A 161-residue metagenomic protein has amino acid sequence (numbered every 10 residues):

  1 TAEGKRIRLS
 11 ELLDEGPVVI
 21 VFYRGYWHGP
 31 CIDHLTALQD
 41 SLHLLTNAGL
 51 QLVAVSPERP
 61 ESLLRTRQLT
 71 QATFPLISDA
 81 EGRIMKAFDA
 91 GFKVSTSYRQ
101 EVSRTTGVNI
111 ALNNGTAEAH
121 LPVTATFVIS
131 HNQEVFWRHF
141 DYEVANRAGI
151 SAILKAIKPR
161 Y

Functional and structural regions predicted by a protein language model:
T1-S10: N-terminal "domain-start" segment that seeds a small globular fold
L9-L38: Short active-site neighborhood of thiol/selenol oxidoreductases, capturing the structured segment around
E15-G16, G49, V123: A structure-centric signal for secondary-structure junctions around beta-strands
F22, V55, I129: Catalytic metal- and UDP-sugar-binding loop of GT-A-like glycosyltransferases, i.e., residues flanking the conserved
D33-A87: Structural microenvironment flanking redox-active thiols in thiol-disulfide oxidoreductases
Q68-T70, G91-F92, I110, I157-K158: Short low-complexity, flexible loop/linker segments enriched in glycine and/or proline with clustered acidic
D79-A145: Thiol/selenol-based redox catalytic cores and closely related redox-interacting motifs
V144-R160: A short, polar/charged loop-to-alpha-helix boundary motif
